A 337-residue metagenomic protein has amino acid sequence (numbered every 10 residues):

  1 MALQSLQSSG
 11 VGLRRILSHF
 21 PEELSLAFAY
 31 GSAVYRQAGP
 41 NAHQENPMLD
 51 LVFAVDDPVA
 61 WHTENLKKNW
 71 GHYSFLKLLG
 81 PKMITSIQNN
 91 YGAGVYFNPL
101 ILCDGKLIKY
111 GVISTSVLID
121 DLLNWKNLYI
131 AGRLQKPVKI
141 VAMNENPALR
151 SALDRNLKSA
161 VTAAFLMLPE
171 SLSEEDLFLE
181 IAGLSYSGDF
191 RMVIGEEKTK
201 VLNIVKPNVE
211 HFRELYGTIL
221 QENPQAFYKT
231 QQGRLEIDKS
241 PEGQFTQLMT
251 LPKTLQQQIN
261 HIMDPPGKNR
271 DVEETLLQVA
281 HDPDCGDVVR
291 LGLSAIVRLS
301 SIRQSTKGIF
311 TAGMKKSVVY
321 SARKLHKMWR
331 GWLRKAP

Functional and structural regions predicted by a protein language model:
M1-Y30: Helical scaffold of the NTase/Pol beta-like nucleotidyltransferase catalytic core
G31, R36-W61: Catalytic metal-binding acidic patch
D57-P58, G80-M83, I309, G313 (+1 more regions): Glycine-centered helix-coil hinge/cap
N65-A163, L177-F178: Conserved catalytic core of two-metal-ion nucleotidyltransferases
K126-I219: Hydrophobic, aromatic-enriched interface-forming segments
V201-Q257: Small-residue-rich helix-loop
I237, G243-P337: Charge-dense, extended regions
